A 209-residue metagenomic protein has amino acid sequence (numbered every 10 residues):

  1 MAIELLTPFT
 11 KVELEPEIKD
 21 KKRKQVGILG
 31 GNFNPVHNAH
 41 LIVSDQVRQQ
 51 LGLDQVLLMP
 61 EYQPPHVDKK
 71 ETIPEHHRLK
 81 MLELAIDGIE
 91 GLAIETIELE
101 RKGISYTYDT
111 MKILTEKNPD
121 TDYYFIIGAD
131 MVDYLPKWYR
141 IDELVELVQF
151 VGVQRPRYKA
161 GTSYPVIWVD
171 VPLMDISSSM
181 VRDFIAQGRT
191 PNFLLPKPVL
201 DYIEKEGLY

Functional and structural regions predicted by a protein language model:
M1-Y209: Nucleotidyltransferase catalytic core that binds NTPs
